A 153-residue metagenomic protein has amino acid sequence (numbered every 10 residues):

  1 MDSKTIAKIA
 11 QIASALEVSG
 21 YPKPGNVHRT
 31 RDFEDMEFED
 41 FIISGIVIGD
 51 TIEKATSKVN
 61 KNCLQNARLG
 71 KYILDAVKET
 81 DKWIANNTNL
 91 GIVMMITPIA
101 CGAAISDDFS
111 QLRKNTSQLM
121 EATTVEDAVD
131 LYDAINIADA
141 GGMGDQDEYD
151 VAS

Functional and structural regions predicted by a protein language model:
M1-A67, A104-S153: Phosphate-rich cofactor/ligand-interacting catalytic cores and adjacent structured alpha/beta frameworks
K54-F109: Long, hydrophobic/aromatic-enriched structural stretches that serve as scaffold segments
